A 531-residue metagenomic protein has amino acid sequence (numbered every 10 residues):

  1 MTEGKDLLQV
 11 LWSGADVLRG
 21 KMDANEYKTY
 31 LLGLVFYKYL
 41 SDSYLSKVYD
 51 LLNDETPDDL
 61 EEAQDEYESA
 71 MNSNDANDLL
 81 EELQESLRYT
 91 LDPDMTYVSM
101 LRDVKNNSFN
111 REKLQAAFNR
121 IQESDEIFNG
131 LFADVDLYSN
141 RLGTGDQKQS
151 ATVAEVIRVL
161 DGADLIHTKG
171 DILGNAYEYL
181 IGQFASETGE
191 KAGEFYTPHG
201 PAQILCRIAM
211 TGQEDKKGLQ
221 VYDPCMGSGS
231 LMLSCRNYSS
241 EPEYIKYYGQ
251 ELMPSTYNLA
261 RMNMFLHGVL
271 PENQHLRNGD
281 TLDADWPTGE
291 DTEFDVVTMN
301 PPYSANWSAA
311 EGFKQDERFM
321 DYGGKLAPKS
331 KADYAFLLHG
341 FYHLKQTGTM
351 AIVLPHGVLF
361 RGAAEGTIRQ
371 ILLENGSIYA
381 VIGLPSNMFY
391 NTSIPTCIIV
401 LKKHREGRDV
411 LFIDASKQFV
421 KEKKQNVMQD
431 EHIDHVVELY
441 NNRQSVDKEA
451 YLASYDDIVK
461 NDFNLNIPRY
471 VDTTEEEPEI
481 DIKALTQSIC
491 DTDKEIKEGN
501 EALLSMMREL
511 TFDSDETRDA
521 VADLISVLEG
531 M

Functional and structural regions predicted by a protein language model:
M1-A209, E272-T281, G383-S386, R408-S416 (+3 more regions): Non-catalytic, mostly N-terminal accessory regions of nucleic-acid modification and defense proteins
V17, V159, A163, Y179 (+12 more regions): Conserved, well-folded catalytic cores of nucleic-acid-processing and energy-transducing macromolecular machines
L31, L173, G218, Y244 (+3 more regions): A structure-centric signal for secondary-structure junctions around beta-strands
D146-Q149, I166, E194, G249 (+3 more regions): Alpha-helix initiation/capping motif
A185-T188, E243-I245, V420-K421: Short small-residue beta-strand/loop micro-motif enriched in glycine and branched aliphatics
K191-M299, S304-F313, M320, G324 (+3 more regions): Conserved S-adenosyl-L-methionine
D283-A284, G289-M531: A conserved structural/catalytic subdomain of Rossmann-like adenosyl-cofactor enzymes
